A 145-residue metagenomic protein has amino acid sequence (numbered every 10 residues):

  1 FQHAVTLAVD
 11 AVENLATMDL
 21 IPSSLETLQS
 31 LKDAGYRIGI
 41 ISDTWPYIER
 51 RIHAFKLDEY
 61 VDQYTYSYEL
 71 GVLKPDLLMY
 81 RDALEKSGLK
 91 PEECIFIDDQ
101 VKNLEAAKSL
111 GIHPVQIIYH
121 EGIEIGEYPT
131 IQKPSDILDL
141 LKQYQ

Functional and structural regions predicted by a protein language model:
Q2-V5, V9-G39, L77: Short, acidic loop-to-helix structural element flanking the phosphoryl-transfer center in phosphate-processing enzymes
L25, Q29-S30, W45-Q145: Asp-based, Mg2+/Mn2+-dependent phosphohydrolase catalytic module
